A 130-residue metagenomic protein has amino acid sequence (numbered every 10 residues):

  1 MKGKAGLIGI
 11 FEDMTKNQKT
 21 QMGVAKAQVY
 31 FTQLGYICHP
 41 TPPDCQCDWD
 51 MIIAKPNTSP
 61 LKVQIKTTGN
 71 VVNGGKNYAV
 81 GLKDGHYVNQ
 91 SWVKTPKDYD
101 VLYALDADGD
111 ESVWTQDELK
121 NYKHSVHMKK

Functional and structural regions predicted by a protein language model:
M1-K4, G9-I10, K19, E111-K130: Charged phosphate-binding loop/patch that engages nucleotide di/tri-phosphates or the phosphate backbone of nucleic
K2-T41: Acidic-basic catalytic patches of nuclease active cores, encompassing PD-(D/E)XK and other metal-cofactor nuclease
F31, M51-I53, S59-G69: Conserved catalytic cores of phosphodiester-cleaving nucleases, focusing on short active-site segments
P42-C45, K94-P96: A short catalytic or substrate-binding loop motif that flags glycine-/basic-rich loops and adjacent residues that bind
C45, P56-T58, A107-D108: Short strand-connecting beta-turns/loops that link adjacent beta-strands
C45-M51: Beta-rich nucleic-acid/ligand-interaction surfaces
K66-S112, Q116-D117: Catalytic cores of nucleic-acid endonucleases
